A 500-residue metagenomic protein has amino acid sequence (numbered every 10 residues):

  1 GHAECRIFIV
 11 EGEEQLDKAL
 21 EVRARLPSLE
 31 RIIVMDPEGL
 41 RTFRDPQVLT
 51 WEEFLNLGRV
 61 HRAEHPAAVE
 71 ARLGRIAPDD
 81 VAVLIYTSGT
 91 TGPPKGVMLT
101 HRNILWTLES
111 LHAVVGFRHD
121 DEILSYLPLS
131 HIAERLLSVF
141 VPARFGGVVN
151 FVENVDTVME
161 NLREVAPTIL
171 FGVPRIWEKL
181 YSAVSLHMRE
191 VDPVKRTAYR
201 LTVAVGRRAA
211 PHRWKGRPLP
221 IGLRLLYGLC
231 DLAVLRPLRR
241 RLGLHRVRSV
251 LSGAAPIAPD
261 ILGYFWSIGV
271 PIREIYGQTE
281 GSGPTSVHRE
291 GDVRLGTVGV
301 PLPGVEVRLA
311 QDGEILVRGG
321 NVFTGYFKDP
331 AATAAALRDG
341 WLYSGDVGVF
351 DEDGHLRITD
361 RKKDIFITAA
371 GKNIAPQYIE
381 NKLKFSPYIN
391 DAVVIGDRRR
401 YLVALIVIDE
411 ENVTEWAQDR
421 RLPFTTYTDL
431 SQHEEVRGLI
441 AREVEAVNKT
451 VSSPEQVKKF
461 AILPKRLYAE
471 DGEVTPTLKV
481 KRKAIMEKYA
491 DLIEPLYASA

Functional and structural regions predicted by a protein language model:
G1-L57, L439-E445: Structural core segment of the AMP-binding/adenylate-forming
V48-E52, R59-Y86, P93, G116-E122: Conserved pre-ATP/AMP-binding loop-to-beta segment of ANL
A82-L108: Conserved AMP-binding A3 loop
T87, P301-T368, F385: Conserved ATP-binding/catalytic segment of the ANL
L105-E122, L129-L235, R246: Conserved AMP-binding/adenylation subdomain of ANL enzymes
N150, L223-G228, R240-G253, I257-G313 (+2 more regions): Conserved ATP-binding loop and adjacent catalytic segment of the adenylate-forming AMP-binding
V322, L337, H355-K384, V413-E434 (+3 more regions): Adenylate-forming
D391-V394, R400, V444-A500: Conserved C-terminal "lid"/linker of ANL adenylate-forming enzymes
